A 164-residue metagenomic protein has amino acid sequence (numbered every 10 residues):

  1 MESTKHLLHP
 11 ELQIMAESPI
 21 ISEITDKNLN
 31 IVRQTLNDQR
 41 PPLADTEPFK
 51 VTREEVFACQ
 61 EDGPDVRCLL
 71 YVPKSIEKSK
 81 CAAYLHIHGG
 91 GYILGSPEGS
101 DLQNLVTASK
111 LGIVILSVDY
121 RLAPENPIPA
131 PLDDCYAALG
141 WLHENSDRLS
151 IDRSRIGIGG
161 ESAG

Functional and structural regions predicted by a protein language model:
M1-P73: A glycine/proline-hinged amphipathic helix-loop "lid/cap" segment that gates access to hydrophobic ligand pockets
C68, K80-G90: Short beta-strand element of the alpha/beta-hydrolase
K74, D119-A123: Short beta-to-alpha linker loops that shape the active-site pocket of alpha/beta-hydrolase fold enzymes
H86, G91-L94, G99, I115 (+1 more regions): Serine-hydrolase catalytic-loop signature spanning alpha/beta hydrolases and amidase-signature enzymes
E98-V118: Short amphipathic alpha-helix adjacent to the substrate-entry channel of hydrolases
N126-R148: Alpha/beta-hydrolase active-site loop
H143-G159: Gly/Ser-rich "nucleophile elbow"/oxyanion-hole loop immediately N-terminal to the catalytic nucleophile in hydrolases
G160, G164: Gly/Ala-rich beta-loop-alpha elbow adjacent to hydrolase catalytic centers
